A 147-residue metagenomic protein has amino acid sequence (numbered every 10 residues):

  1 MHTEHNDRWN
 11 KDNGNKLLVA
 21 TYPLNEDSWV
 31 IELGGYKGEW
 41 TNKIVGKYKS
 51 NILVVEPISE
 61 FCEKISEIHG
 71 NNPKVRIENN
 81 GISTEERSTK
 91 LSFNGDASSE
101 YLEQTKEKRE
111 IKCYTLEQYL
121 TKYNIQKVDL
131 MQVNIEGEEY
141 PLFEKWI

Functional and structural regions predicted by a protein language model:
M1-I147: Phosphate/nucleotide-binding beta-alpha loop and adjacent structural elements of enzyme active sites
